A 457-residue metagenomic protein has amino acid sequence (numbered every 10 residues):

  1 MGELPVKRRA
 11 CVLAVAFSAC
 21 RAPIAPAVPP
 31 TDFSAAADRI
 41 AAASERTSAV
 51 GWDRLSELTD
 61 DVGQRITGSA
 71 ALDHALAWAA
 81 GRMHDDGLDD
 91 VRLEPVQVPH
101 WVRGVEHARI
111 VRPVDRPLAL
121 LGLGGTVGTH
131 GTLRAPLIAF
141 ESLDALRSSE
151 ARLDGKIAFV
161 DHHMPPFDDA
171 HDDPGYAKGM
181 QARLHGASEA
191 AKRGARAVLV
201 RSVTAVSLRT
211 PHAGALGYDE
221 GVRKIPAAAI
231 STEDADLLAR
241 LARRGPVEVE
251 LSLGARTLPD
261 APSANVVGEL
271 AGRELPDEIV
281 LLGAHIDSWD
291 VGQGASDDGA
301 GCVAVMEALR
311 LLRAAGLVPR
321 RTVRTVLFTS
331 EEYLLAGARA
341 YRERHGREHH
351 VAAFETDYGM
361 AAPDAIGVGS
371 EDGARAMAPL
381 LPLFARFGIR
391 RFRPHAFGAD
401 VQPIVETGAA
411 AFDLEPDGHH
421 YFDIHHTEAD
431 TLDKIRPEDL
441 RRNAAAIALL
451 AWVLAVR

Functional and structural regions predicted by a protein language model:
T31-S69, T210-A215, D287-S288, D357-A361 (+1 more regions): N-terminal capping segment at the start of a domain
F33, A37-D38, A42, S56 (+1 more regions): Noncatalytic luminal/extracellular "stalk/propeptide" segments of secretory-pathway proteins
A36, R112-E150, L216-A295, E307-A314: Soluble metallo-hydrolase cores and metallopeptidase-like ectodomains found primarily in the secretory/periplasmic
D53, R310-A336, A353: Short helix-loop-beta-strand segments that form the rim/entrance of peptidase-like active sites
S69, A119-P226, Q293, G388: Extracellular/luminal Protease-associated
D115, A135, I225-I230, A235-D236 (+3 more regions): Metal-dependent peptidase/peptidase-like ectodomains
R310, F422-R457: His/Asp/Glu-rich mid-to-C-terminal helical/loop segments that flank catalytic regions of hydrolases
